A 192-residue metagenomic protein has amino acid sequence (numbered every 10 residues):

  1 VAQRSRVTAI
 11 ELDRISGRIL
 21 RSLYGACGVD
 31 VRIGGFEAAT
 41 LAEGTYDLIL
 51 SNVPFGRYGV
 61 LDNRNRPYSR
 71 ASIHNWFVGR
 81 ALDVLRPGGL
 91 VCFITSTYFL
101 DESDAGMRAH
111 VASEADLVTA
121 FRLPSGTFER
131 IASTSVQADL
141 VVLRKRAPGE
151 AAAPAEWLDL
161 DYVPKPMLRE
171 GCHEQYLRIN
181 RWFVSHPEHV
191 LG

Functional and structural regions predicted by a protein language model:
V1, A38-L41, D83, V111 (+1 more regions): A general structural signal for stabilizing positions within well-ordered secondary structure
V1-S51, G56-Y58, S96-Y98, V141: Conserved S-adenosyl-L-methionine
A2, E43, S72, S133-V136: A generic fold-level signal
Q3, G25, S113-E114, T134: Short, structurally constrained coil/turn elements that cap an alpha-helix or connect an alpha-helix to the following
I10-I19, S69-E129, V136-L143: Conserved Class I SAM-dependent methyltransferase catalytic core
Y58-N63, S103-D104: Conserved ATPase-coupling elements of RecA-like P-loop NTPase cores
N65-P67: Extracellular loop and loop/strand-boundary signature of outer-membrane beta-barrel proteins
E129-G192: Flexible, glycine-/basic-rich loop-and-beta segments that form/coincide with the SAM-dependent methyltransferase
